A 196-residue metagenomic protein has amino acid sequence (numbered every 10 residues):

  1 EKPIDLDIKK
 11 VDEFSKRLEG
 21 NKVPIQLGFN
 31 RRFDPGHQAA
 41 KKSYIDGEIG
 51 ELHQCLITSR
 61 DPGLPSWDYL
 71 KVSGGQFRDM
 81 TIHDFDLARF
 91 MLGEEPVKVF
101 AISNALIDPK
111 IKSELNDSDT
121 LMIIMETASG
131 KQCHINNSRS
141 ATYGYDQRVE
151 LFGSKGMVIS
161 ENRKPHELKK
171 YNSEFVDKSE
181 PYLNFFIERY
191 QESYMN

Functional and structural regions predicted by a protein language model:
E1, T58, I102, F152: Alpha/beta-hydrolase-fold catalytic nucleophile elbow
E1-R32, G47: Beta-strand-loop-alpha-helix segment that lines the small-molecule cofactor/substrate pocket of alpha/beta enzymes
E13, A39-K42, L87, M122: Alpha-helical elements of Rossmann-like donor-binding domains used by nucleotide-donor carbohydrate transfer enzymes
K16-P24, Q38-L52, F152-G153: Basic phosphate/pyrophosphate-binding loop/patch that engages nucleotide-derived ligands
P24-Q26, L56, F100, H134 (+1 more regions): Structural detector of well-ordered beta-strand residues that form the stable sheet scaffold of enzyme domains
N30, V149-N196: C-terminal glycine/acidic-rich active-site capping loop/insertion
T58-L70: Pol beta-like nucleotidyltransferase catalytic core
W67-Y143: Rossmann-like dinucleotide-binding domain that binds NAD(P)(H)
